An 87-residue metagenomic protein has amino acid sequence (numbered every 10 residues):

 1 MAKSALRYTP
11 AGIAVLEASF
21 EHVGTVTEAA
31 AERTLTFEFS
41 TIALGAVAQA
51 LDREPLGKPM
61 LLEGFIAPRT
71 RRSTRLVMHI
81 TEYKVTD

Functional and structural regions predicted by a protein language model:
M1-D87: Single-stranded nucleic acid-binding surfaces, predominantly the OB-fold ssDNA-binding core
